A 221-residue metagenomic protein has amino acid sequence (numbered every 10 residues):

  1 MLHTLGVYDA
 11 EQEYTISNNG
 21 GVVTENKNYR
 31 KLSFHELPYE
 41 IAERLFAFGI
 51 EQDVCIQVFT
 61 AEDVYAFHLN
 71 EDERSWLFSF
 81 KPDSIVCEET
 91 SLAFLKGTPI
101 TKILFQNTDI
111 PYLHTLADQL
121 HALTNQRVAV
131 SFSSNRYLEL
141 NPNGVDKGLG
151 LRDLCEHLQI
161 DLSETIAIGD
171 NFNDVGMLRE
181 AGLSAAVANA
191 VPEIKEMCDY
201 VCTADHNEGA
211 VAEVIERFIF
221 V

Functional and structural regions predicted by a protein language model:
M1-E73: Active-site phosphate-binding/coordination module
V7-D9, G97, Q159, K195: Alpha-helix termination/capping residues and helix-transition junctions
Y8-E11, N19, T124, E180-A181 (+1 more regions): Short, structured coil segments at secondary-structure junctions
N19, E62, D109, R136 (+3 more regions): A generic "binding-loop/recognition-motif" signal
V22-T24, Y65, Y112, E139 (+2 more regions): Flexible, glycine-rich phosphate/dinucleotide-binding loops and adjacent beta-alpha linkers at cofactor/substrate
R44, F48, Q52-I168: Conserved acidic, metal-coordinating active-site core of Asp-based, Mg2+-dependent phosphoryl-transfer enzymes
E139-V221: Mg2+-dependent phosphoryl-transfer enzymes with acidic/Ser/Thr/Gly-rich catalytic loops
